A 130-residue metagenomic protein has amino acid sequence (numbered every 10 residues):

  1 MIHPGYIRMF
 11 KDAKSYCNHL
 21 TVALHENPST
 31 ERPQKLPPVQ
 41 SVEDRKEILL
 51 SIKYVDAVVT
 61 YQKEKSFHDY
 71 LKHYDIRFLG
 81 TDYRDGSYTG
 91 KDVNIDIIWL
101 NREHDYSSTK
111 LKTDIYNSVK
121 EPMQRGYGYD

Functional and structural regions predicted by a protein language model:
M1-D130: Nucleotidyltransferase catalytic core that binds NTPs
